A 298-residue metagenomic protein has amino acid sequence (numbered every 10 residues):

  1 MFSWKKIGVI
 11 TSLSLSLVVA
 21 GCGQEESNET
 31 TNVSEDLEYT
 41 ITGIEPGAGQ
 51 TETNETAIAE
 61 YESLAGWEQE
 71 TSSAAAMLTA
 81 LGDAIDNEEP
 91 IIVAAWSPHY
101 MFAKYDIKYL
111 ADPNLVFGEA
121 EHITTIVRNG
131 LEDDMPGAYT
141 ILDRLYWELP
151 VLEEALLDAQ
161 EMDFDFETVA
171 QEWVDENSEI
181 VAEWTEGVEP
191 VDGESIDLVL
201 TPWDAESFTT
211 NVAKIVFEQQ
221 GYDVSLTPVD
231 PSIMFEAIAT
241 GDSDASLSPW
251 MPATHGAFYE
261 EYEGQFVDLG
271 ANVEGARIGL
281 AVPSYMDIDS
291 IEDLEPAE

Functional and structural regions predicted by a protein language model:
L17-G21: C-terminal motif of bacterial Sec signal peptides marking the signal peptidase cleavage site
G23-E26: Bacterial signal peptide processing site
E29-T42, R128, Y146-L149, F266-E298: A conserved helix-loop-strand patch within extracytoplasmic ligand-binding domains of the periplasmic binding
T31, E35-G43, L142, D192-A205 (+1 more regions): Short, well-ordered beta-strand elements
Q69-A80, W203-D204, S225-A237: Short helix-initiation/N-cap motifs at beta->coil->alpha
E88, M101-N114, G256-L269: Ligand-binding "clamshell"
E121-M135, I141, D158, R277-I288: A bilobed periplasmic-binding-protein/Venus flytrap-type ligand-binding module shared by bacterial periplasmic
F208-S290: Short, glycine-/small- and polar/acidic-enriched structural segments that line small-molecule recognition paths
